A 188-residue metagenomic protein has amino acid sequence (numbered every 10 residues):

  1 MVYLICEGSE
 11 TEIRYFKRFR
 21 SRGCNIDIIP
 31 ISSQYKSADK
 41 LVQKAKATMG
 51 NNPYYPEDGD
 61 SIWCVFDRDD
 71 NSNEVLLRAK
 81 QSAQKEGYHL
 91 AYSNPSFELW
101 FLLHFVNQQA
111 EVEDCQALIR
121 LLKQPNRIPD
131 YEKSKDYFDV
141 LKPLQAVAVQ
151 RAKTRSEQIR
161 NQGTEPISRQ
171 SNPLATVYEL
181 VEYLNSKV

Functional and structural regions predicted by a protein language model:
M1-T11, I26-D27, A38-A45: N-terminal carbohydrate-binding/catalytic regions of secreted carbohydrate-active enzymes
V2-Y3, E12-I13, K17-S32, N51-W63 (+1 more regions): C-terminal accessory helical subdomains adjacent to catalytic cores in phosphodiester- and nucleotide-handling enzymes
